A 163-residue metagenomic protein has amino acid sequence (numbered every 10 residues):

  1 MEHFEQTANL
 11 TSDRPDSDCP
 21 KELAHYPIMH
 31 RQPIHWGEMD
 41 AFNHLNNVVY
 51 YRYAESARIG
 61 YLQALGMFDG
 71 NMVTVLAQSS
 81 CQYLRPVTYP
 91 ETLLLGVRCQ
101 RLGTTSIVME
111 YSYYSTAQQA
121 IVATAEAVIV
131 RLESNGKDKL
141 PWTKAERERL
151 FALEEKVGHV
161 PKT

Functional and structural regions predicted by a protein language model:
E2-H30, Y83, V87-Y89, Q100-T163: HotDog/MaoC-like acyl-thioester-processing domains
E38-D40: Acidic, divalent-cation-chelating loop motifs in proteins
V49-D69: Active-site helix/loop of acyl-thioester processing domains in fatty-acid/polyketide metabolism, spanning hotdog-fold
G70-P86: Small beta-barrel nucleic-acid-binding modules, principally OB-folds
